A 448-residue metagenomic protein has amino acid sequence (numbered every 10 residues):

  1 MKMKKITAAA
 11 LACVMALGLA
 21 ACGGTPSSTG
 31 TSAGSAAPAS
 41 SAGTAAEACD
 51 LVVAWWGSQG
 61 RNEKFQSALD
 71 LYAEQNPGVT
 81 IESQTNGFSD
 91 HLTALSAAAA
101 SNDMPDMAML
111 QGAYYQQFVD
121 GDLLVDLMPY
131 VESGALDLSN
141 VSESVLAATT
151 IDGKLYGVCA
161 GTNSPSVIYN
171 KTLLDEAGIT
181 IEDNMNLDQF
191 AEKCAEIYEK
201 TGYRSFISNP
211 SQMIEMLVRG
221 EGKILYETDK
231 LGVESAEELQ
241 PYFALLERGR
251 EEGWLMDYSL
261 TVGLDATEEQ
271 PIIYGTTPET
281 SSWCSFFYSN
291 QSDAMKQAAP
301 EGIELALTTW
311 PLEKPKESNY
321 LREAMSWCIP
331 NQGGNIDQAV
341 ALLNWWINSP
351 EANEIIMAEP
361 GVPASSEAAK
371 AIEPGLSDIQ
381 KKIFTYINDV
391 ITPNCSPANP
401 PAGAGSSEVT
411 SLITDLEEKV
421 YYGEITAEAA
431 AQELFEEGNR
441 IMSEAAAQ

Functional and structural regions predicted by a protein language model:
L71-V141, T172, E176-G178, I273-T276 (+2 more regions): Extracytoplasmic "Venus flytrap"/periplasmic binding protein-like
G87, G112-S164, D188, P300 (+2 more regions): Hinge/lid segment of periplasmic solute-binding proteins
A98, D106, L136-L173, R204-S205 (+2 more regions): A structural signal for short loop-to-beta-strand junctions that line the ligand-binding cleft of periplasmic/secreted
Y115-L123, M128, S144-I181, N209-D229 (+4 more regions): Periplasmic solute-binding protein
D152-A160, P165, Q189-E247, S282-C284: Extracytoplasmic/periplasmic solute-binding protein
K223-P311, D337, A430: Extracytoplasmic ligand-binding clamshell segments of periplasmic binding protein
D293, M325, I329-S407: Mature extracytoplasmic/periplasmic domains
I383-E437: C-terminal capping/gating helix-and-loop segments adjacent to ligand/active sites or protein-protein/ligand interfaces
